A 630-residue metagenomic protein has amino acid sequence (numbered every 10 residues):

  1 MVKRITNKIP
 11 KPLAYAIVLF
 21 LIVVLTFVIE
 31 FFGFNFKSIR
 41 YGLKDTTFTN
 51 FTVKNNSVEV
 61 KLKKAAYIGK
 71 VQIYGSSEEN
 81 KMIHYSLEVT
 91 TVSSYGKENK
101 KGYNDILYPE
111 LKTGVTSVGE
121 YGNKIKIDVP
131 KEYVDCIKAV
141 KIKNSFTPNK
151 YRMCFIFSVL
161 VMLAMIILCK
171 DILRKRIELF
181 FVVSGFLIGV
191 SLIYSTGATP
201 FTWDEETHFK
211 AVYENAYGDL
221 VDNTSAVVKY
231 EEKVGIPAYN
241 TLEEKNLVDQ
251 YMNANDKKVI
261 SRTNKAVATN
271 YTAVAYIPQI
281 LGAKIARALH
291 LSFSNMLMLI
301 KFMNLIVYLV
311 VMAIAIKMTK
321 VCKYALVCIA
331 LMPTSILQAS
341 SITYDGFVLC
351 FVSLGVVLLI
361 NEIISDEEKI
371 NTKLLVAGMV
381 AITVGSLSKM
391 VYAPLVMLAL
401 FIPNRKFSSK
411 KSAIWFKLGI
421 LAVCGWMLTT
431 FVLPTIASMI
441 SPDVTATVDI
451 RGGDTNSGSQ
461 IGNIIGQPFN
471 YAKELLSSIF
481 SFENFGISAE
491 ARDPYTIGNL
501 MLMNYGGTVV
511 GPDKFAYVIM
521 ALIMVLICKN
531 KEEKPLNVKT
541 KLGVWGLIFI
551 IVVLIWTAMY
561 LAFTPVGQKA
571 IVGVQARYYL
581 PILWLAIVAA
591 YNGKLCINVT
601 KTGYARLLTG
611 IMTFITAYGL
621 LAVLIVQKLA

Functional and structural regions predicted by a protein language model:
M1-F36, T147-L192, F416-V423, L536-L542 (+1 more regions): Start-transfer (signal-anchor) and selected internal transmembrane alpha helices of multi-pass inner/ER membrane
V18-S38, R174-E206, Y213-Y251, I420-A437 (+2 more regions): Transmembrane signal-anchor helices characteristic of membrane glycosylation enzymes that use polyprenol
Y217-L299: Interfacial juxtamembrane loops and adjacent helix segments that form the catalytic/substrate-binding surfaces
L291-S294, A313-T334: Transmembrane-helix signature of polytopic, membrane-embedded enzymes that assemble or transfer cell-envelope glycans
S341-V348: Short acidic/glycine- and proline-prone juxtamembrane loop motifs at membrane-interface regions of multi-pass membrane
L358-E367, A393-M427: Perimembrane helix-loop-helix junctions
K373-M390, L395-F401, A422: Membrane-interface alpha helices of multi-pass inner-membrane proteins
P434-N530: Membrane-lumen/periplasm interface segments of multi-pass, membrane-embedded glycan/lipid transferases
